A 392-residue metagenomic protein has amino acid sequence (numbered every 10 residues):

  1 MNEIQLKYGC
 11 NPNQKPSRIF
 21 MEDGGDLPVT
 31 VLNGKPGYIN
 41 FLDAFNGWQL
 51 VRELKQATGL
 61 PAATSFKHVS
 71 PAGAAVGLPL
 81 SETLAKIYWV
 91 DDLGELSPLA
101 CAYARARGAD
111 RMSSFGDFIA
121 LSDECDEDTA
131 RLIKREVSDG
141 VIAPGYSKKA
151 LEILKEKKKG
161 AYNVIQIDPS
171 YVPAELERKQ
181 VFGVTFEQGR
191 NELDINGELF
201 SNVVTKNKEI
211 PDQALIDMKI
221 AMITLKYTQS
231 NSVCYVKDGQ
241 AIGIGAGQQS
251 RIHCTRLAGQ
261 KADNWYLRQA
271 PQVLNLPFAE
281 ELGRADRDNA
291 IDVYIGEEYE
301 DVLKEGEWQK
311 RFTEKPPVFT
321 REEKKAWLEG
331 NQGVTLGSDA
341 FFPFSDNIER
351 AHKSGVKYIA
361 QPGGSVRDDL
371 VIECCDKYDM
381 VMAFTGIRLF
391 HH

Functional and structural regions predicted by a protein language model:
M1-L199, A214-S232: Active-site loops and adjacent core secondary-structure elements that bind or stabilize anionic groups
D23-K35, A109-F115, G189-K208, D286-W308 (+2 more regions): Gly-rich Lys/Arg/Thr-decorated short loops/hinges at beta-loop-alpha junctions or inter-strand turns that position
E53, Y227, N264-R268, K353 (+1 more regions): Conserved helix-loop functional segments at active or binding sites
A57-S65, V164-I167, S230-K237, L267-F278 (+1 more regions): Flexible, glycine/charged-enriched surface loops at secondary-structure junctions
S70, C125, K237-Q240, Q248 (+2 more regions): Active-site-proximal loop/turn and secondary-structure-junction residues that shape catalytic pockets, frequently
A72-R111, I242-F341: Glycine- and Gly-Pro-enriched alpha-helical subdomains that act as flexible, kink-prone "lid/hinge" or packing modules
D117, L121-S122, R135-I165, S170-V172 (+5 more regions): C-terminal binding/interaction regions
E124, V203-Q213, F342: Bateman/CBS regulatory modules and CBS-like beta-alpha motifs in cytosolic regions of diverse proteins
